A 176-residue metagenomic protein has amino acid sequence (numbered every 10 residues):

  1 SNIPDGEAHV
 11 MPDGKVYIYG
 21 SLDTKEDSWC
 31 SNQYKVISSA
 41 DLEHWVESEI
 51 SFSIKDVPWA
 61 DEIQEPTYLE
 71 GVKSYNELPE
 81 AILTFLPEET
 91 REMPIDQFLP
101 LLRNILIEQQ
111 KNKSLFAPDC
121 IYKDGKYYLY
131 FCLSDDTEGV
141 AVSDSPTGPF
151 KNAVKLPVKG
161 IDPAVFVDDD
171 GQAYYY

Functional and structural regions predicted by a protein language model:
S1-Y176: Carbohydrate-active catalytic/glycan-binding domains of CAZyme proteins, especially the secreted or lumenal ectodomains
